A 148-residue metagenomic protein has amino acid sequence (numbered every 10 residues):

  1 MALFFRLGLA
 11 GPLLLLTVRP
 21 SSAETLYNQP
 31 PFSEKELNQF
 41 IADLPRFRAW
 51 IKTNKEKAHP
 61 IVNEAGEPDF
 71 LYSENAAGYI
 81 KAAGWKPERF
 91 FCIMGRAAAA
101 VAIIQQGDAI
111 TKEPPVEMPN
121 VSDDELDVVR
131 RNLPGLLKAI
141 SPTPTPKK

Functional and structural regions predicted by a protein language model:
M1-G8: Bacterial N-terminal signal peptides that target proteins for export
L9-L14: Hydrophobic helical h-region of N-terminal Sec-dependent signal peptides in bacterial secretory/periplasmic proteins
A23-E64, G135-K148: Immediate post-signal-peptide N-terminus of mature secreted/exported proteins
V62-K147: Compact alpha-helical subdomains of small soluble proteins
